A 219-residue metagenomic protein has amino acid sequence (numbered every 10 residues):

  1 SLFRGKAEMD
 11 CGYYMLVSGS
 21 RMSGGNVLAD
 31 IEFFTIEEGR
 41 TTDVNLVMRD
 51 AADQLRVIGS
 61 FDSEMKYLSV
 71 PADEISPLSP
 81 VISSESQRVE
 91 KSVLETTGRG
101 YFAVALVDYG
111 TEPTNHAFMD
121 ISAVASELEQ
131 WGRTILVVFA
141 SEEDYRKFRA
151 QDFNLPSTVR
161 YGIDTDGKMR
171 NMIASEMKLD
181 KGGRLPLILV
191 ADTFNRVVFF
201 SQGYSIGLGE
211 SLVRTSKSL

Functional and structural regions predicted by a protein language model:
L2-E8, D43-L46, I163: Exposed aromatic-hydrophobic patches
L2-M15, S20-M22: Short Pro-Gly-centered beta-turn/loop motif in secreted/extracellular proteins
S20-A51: Structured interaction patches on ligand/partner-binding surfaces of diverse proteins
E38-T41, L68-I75: Solvent-exposed, conformationally flexible loop/turn segments
V47-S69, R184-L219: Thiol-/selenol-based redox modules, centered on thioredoxin-like and closely related oxidoreductase domains
I75-F102, G110, M119-A123: A short beta-strand-turn-helix
F102, L106, G110-S157, K168-I173: Structural microenvironment flanking redox-active thiols in thiol-disulfide oxidoreductases
P156-R160, S175-L189: Structural micro-motif
